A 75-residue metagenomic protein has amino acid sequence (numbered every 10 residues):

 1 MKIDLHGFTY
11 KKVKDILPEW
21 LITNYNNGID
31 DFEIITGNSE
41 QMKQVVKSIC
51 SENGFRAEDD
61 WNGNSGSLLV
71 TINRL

Functional and structural regions predicted by a protein language model:
M1-L75: Long, charged, low-complexity intrinsically disordered regions
